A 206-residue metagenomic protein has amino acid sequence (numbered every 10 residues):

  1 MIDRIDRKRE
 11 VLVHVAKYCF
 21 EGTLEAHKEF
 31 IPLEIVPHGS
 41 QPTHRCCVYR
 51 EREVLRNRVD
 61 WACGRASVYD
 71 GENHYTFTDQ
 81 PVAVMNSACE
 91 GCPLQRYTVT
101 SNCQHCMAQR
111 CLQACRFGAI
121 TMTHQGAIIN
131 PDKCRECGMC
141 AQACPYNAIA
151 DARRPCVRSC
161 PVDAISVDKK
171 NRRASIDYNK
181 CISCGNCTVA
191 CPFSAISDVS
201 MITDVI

Functional and structural regions predicted by a protein language model:
M1-A143, N147-S159, D163: Ferredoxin-type iron-sulfur electron-transfer modules and their immediate structural context
Y146-N147, A152-R153, V157-I206: Iron-sulfur-cluster electron-transfer modules
